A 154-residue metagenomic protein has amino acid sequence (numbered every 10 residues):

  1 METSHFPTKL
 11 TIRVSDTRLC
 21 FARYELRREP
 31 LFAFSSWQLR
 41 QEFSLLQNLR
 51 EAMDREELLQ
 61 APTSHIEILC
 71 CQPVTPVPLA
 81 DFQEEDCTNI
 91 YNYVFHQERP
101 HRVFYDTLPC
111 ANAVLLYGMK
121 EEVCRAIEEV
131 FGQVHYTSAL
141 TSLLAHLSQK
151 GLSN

Functional and structural regions predicted by a protein language model:
M1-N154: Hydrophobic/aromatic-enriched cytosolic interaction surfaces used to assemble or bind macromolecules
